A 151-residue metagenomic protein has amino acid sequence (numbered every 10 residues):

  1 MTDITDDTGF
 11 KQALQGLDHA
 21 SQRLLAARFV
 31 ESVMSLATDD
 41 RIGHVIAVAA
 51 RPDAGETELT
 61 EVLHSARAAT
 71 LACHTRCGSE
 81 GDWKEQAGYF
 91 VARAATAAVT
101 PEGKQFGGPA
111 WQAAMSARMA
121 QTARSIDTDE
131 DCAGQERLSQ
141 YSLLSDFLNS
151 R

Functional and structural regions predicted by a protein language model:
M1-R151: Structured binding/interaction patches within domain cores
